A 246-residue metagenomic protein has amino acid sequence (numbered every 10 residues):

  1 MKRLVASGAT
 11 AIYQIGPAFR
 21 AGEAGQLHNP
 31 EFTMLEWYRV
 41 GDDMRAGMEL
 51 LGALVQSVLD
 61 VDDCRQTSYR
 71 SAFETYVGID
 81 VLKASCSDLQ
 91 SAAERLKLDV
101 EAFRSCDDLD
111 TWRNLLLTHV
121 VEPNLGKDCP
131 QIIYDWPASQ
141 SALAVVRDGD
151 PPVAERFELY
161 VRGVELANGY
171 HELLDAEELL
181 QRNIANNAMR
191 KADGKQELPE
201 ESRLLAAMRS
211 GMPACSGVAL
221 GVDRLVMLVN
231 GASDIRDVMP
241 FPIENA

Functional and structural regions predicted by a protein language model:
M1-S7, A11-E49, A53, V81-A246: A translation/RNA-centric and nucleic-acid-associated enzymatic feature enriched in Class II aminoacyl-tRNA synthetases
V55-V61: A common structural junction motif
D63-V81: Short, conserved secondary-structure transition motifs
